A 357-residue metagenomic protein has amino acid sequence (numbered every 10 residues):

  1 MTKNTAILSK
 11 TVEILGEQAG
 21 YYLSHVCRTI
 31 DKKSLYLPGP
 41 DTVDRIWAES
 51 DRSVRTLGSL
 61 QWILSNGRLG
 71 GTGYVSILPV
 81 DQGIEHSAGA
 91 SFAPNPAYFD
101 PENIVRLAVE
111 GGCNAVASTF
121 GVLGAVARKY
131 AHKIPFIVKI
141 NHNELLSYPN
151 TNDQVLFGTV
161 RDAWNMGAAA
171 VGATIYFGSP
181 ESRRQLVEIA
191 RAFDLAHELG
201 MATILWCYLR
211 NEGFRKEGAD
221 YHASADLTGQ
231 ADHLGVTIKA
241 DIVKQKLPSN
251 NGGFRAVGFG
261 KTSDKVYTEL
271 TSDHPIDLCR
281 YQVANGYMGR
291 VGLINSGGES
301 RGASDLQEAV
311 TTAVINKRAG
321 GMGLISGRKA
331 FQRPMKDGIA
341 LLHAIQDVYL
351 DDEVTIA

Functional and structural regions predicted by a protein language model:
M1-H86, S91, G124-K133, Y281: N-terminal amphipathic alpha-helix/helix-capping segment at the start of soluble metabolic enzymes
N4-T11, V138, E353-A357: Short, highly charged low-complexity linear segments
K32-L37, G70, V75, G83-I294 (+2 more regions): Alpha/beta enzyme core
S50, S272, G302-A303, M335: Hydrophobic alpha-helical scaffolding
N95-Y98, R328-K336: Short, flexible active-site recognition loops that position polar ligands and cofactors
F177-S179, E299-R301, A330-Q332: Short histidine/acidic/glycine/proline-rich micro-motifs that form metal- and phosphate-coordinating active-site loops
L293-E299, S326-K329: Glycine-rich beta-strand-to-loop/alpha-helix junction loops that act as flexible
A319-G320, F331-A357: C-terminal helical cap(s) of enzyme catalytic domains, especially alpha/beta-barrels
